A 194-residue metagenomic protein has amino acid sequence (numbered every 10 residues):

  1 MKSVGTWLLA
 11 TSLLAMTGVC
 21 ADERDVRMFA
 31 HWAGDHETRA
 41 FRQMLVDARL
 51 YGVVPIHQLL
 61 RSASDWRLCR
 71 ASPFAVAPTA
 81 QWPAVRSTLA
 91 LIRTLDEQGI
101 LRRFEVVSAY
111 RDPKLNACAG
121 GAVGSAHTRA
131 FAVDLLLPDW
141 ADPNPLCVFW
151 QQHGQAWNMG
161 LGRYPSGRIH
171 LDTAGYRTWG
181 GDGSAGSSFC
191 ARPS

Functional and structural regions predicted by a protein language model:
M1-V4: Positively charged n-region of N-terminal signal peptides that target proteins for export
W7-A15: Bacterial N-terminal signal peptides
S12-L13, L60-R61, G181-G183: Secretory-pathway extracellular proteins and peptide precursors enriched for disulfide-bonded cysteines
T17-L89, S188-S194: Extracytoplasmic cell-surface/polysaccharide-interacting catalytic and binding patches
C20-D25, A40, G124-S194: Catalytic cores and adjacent binding grooves of peptidoglycan-active enzymes
A48, I92-G99, D139, G154: Sec/Tat-exported extracytoplasmic proteins
A84-L91, I100, D142-F149: Stable alpha-helical elements in mature extracytoplasmic
L89-G120: Extended, low-complexity, intrinsically disordered C-terminal regulatory tails of eukaryotic serine/threonine kinases
